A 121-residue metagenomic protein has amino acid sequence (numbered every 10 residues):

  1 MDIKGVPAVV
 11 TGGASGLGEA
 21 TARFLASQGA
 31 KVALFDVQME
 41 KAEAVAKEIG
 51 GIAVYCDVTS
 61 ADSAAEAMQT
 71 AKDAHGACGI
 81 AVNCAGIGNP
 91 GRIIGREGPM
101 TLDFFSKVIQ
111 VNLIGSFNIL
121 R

Functional and structural regions predicted by a protein language model:
D2-A33: Canonical Rossmann dinucleotide-binding motif of NAD(H)/NADP(H)-dependent dehydrogenases/reductases, specifically
Q28-A44: Conserved glycine-rich Rossmann-like NAD(P)H-binding loop of the short-chain dehydrogenase/reductase
M39-E40, C56-M68, L102: The beta1-alpha1 cofactor-binding region of Rossmann-like NAD(H)/NADP(H)-dependent oxidoreductases
G79-I80, S106: Conserved catalytic-site loops of classical short-chain dehydrogenases/reductases
C84-R92: Conserved NAD(P)H cofactor-binding loop of Rossmann-fold oxidoreductase domains
R92-S106: Substrate-binding pocket helix/loop in short-chain dehydrogenase/reductase
L120-R121: A short, exposed helix-loop element centered on a Lys and neighboring polar residues
